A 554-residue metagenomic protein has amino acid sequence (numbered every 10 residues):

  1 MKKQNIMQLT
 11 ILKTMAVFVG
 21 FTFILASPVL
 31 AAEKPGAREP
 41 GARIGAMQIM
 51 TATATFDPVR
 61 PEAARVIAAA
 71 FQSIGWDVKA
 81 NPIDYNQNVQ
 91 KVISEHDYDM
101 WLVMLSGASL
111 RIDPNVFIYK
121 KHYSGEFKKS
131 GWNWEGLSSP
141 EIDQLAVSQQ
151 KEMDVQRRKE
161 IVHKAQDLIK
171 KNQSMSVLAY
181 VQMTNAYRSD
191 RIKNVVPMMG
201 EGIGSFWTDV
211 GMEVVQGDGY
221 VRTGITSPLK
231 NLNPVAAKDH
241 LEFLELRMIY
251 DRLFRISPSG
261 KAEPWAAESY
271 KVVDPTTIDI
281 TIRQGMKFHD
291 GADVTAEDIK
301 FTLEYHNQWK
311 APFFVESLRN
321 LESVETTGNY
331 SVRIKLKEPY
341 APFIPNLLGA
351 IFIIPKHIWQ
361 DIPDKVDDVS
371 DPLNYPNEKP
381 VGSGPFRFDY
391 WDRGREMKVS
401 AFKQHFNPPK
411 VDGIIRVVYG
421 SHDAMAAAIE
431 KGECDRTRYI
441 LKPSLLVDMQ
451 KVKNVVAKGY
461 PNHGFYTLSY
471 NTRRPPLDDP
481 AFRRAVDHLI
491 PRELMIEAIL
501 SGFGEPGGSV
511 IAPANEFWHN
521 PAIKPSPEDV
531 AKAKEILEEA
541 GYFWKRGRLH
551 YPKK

Functional and structural regions predicted by a protein language model:
Q4, Q8-L9, K13, D190 (+2 more regions): Surface-exposed binding/hinge segments that line and control ligand-binding clefts or catalytic entry sites
F23, A32-E33, V59-A68, Q87-P228 (+9 more regions): Detector for C-terminal structural segments
P35-R43, K91-D97, Y119-V147, V181-V221 (+7 more regions): Short, solvent-exposed loop/beta-turn-alpha elements that line the ligand-binding surface or hinge of extracytoplasmic
R43-T55, V78-N81, D99-M100, G217-K230 (+8 more regions): Short, well-ordered beta-strand elements
I44-F56, E152-Q173, T295-E304, N329-K335 (+7 more regions): Alpha-helical secondary-structure segments
V66-A70, W76-D77, S94-S106, N172-M175 (+4 more regions): Alpha-to-beta junction loops
D77-K79, N374, A401-V447, R484: Ligand-site clamp/hinge motif
D154, E268-P312, T327, R333-K335 (+2 more regions): Aromatic- and charge-enriched surface segment that lines or borders ligand/interaction sites
